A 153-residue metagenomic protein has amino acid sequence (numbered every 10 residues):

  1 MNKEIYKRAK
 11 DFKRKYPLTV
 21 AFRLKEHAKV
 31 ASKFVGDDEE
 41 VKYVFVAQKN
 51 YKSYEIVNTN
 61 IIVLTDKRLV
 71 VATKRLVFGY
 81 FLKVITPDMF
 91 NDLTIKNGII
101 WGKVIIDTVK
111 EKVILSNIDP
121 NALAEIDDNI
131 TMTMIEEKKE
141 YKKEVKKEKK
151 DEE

Functional and structural regions predicted by a protein language model:
M1-P17, A21-G36, Y54, R75-E153: Acidic, Ser/Thr- and proline-rich intrinsically disordered linker/docking segments of eukaryotic scaffolds
F34, V41, I61-I62, N97: Short, flexible segments with low predicted structural confidence
E39, T65-K67, T86: A generic structural signal for short beta-strands and their flanking turns/coil linkers
E39-Y54: The phosphoinositide-binding surface of pleckstrin homology
N50-G79: Conserved beta-hairpin
